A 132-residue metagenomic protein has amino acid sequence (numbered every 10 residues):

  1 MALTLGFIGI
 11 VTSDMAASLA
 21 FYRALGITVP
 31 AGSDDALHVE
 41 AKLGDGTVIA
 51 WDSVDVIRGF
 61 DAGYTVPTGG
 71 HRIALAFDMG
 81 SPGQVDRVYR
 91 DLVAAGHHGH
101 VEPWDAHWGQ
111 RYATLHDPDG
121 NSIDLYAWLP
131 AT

Functional and structural regions predicted by a protein language model:
M1-A2, T132: Basic/polar N-terminal segments that are highly enriched at the extreme N-terminus, encompassing both cleavable
A2, G9-R58: Core segments of cupin and vicinal oxygen chelate
T4-S13, V39-K42, G63-D91, R111-H116: Vicinal oxygen chelate
S18, Y22, V85, L92: Hydrophobic pocket/interface hotspot
G32, E40, Y89-T132: Vicinal oxygen chelate
W51, G83-Q84, P130: Hydrophobic/basic alpha-helical segments enriched in Actinobacteria
V56-G63, V101, T132: A short, acidic/glycine-rich surface segment
